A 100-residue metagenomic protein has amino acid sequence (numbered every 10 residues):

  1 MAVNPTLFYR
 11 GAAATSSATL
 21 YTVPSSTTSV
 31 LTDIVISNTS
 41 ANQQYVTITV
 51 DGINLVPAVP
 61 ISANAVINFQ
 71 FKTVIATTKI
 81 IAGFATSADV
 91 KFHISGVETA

Functional and structural regions predicted by a protein language model:
M1-S29, D33, F84-A100: C-terminal interaction-tip segments
T15-A18, I61-I67: Solvent-exposed, conformationally flexible loop/turn segments
T27, S62, V74-A76, S87: Surface-exposed coil/turn segments at beta-strand junctions on protein surfaces, enriched
I36-S40, V50, T73, G83-S87: Non-cytosolic beta-sheet module surface loops
S40-A58: Short, surface-exposed beta-strand/strand-loop-strand elements in extracellular ectodomains
V56-P60, Q70-F71: Beta-strand-rich interaction surfaces with strong enrichment in secreted/lumenal proteins
N64-I80: Beta-sandwich interaction modules
